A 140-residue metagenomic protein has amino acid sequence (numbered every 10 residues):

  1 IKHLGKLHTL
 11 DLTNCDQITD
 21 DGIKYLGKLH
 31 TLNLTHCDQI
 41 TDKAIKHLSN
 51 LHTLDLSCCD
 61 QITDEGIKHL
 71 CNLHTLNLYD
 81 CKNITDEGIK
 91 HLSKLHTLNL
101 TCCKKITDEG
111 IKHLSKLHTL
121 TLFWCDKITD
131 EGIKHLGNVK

Functional and structural regions predicted by a protein language model:
I1-K2, D20-K24, D42-K46, D64-K68 (+3 more regions): The feature encodes a structural signal of leucine-rich repeats
L7-I18, L29-I40, L51-I62, N72-I84 (+3 more regions): Concave beta-strand-loop units of leucine-rich repeat
